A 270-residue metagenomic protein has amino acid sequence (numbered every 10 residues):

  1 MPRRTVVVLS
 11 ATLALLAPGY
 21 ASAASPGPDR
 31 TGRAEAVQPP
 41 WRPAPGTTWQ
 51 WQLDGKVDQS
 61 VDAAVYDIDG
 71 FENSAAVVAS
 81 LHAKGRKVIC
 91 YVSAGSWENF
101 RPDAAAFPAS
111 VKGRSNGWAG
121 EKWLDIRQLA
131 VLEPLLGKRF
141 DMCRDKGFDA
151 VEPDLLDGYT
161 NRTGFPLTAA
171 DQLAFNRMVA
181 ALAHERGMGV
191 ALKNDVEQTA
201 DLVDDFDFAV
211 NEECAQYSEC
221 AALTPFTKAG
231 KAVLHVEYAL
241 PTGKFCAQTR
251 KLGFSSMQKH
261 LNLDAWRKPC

Functional and structural regions predicted by a protein language model:
M1-P26: Secretory targeting and sorting signals
R4, L9, D29-C270: Glycan-processing catalytic domains of CAZymes
